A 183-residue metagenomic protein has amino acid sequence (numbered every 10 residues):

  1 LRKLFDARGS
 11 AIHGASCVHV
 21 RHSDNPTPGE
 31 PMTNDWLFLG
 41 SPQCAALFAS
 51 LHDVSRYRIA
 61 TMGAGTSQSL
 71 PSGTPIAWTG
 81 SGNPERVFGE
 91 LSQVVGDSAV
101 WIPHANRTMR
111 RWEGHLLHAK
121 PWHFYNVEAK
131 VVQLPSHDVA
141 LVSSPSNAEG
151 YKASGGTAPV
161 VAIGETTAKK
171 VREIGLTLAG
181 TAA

Functional and structural regions predicted by a protein language model:
L1-A183: Signature of uroporphyrinogen-III synthase
